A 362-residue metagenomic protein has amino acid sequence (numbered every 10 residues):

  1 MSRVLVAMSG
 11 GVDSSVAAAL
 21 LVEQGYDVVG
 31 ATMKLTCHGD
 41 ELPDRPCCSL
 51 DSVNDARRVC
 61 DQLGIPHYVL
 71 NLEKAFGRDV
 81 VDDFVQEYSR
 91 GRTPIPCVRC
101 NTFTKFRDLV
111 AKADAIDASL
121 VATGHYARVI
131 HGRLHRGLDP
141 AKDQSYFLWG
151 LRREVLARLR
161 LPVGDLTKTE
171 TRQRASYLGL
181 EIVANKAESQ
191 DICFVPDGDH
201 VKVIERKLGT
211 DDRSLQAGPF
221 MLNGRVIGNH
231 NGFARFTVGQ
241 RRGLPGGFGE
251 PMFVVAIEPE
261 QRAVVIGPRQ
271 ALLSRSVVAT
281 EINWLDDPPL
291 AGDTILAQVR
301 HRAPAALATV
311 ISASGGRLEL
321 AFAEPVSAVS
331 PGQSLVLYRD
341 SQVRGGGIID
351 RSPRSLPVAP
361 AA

Functional and structural regions predicted by a protein language model:
M1-W149, R160, K168-T171, S176 (+2 more regions): ATP-dependent adenylation/nucleotidyltransferase module used to activate substrates
V12, A122-V129, L134-A362: AMP-forming adenylation/ATP pyrophosphatase catalytic core
